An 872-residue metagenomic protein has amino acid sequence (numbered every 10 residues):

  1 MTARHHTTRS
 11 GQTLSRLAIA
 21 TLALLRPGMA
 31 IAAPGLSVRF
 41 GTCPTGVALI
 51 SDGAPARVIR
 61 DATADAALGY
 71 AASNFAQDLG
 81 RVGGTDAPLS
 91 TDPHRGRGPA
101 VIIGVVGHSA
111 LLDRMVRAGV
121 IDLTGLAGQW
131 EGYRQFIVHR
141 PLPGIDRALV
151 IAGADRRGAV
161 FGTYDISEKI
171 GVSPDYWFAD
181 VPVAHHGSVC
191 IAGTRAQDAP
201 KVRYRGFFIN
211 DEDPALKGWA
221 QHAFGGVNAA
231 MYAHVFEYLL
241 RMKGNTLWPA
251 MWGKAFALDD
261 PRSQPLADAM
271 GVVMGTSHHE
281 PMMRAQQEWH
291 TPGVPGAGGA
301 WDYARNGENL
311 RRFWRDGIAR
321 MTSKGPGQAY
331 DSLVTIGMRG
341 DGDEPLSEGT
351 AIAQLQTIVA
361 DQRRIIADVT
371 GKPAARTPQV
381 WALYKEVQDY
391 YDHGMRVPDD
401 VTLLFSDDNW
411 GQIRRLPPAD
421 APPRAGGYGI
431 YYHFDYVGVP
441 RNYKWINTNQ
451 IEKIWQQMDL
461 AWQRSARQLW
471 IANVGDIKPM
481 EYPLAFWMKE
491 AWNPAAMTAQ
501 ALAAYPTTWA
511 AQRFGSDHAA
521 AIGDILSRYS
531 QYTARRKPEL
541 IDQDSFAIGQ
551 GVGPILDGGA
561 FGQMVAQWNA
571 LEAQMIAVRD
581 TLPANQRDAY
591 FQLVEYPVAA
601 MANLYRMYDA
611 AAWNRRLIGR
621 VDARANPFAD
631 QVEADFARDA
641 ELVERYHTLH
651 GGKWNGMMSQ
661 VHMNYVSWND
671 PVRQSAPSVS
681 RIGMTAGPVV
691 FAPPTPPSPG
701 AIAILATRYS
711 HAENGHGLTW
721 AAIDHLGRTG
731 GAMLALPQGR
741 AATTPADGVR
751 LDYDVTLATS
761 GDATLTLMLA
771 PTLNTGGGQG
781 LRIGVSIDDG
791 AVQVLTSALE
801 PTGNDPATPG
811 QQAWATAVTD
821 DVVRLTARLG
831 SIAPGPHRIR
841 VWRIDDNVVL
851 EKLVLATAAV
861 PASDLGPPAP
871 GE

Functional and structural regions predicted by a protein language model:
A33, P182-G187, P506-N664, V749-L751 (+1 more regions): C-terminal non-catalytic alpha-helical accessory regions
L36-G53, I59-D61, G69, G80-V82 (+1 more regions): Carboxylate-rich, divalent-cation-coordinating active-site regions
D175-G225, A230-A250, G426-G429, G700-A703: An acidic-aromatic substrate-binding cleft motif
P182-C190, W252, L258-P261, L266-A269 (+5 more regions): Gly/Pro-rich turn-and-neighbor structural signature
Y204-A215, A220-V227, Y238-R241, D268-M270 (+5 more regions): Aromatic- and acidic-residue-enriched carbohydrate-binding clefts of CAZyme catalytic domains
L240, N245-W248, K254, F405-G411 (+2 more regions): Structured mid-domain segments that build the active-site/substrate or prosthetic-cofactor binding neighborhood
D670-E872: Extracytoplasmic
